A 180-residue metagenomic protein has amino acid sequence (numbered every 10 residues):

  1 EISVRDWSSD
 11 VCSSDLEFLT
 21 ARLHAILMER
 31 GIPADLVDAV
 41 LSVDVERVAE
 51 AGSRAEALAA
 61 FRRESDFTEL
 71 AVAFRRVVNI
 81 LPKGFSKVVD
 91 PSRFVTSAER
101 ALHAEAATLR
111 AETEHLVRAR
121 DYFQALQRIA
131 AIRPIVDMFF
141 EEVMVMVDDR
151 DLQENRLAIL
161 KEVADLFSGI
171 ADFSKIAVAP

Functional and structural regions predicted by a protein language model:
E1-V11: Positively charged, low-complexity/disordered segments
S9-P180: Amphipathic alpha-helical "coupling" segments that flank catalytic cores
